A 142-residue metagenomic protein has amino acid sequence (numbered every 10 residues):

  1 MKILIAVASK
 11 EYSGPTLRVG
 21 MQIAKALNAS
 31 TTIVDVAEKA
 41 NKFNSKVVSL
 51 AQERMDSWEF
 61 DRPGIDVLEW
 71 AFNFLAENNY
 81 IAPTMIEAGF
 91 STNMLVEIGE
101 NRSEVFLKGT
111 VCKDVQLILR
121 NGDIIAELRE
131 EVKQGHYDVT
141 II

Functional and structural regions predicted by a protein language model:
M1-D61, F72-N79: Small/aliphatic-rich secondary-structure junction motif
I3-A6, D138-I142: Short hydrophobic beta-strand segments
W58, N73-T140: Structural beta-alpha unit
G64-L68: Well-ordered, non-membrane alpha-helical segments in soluble/globular domains
